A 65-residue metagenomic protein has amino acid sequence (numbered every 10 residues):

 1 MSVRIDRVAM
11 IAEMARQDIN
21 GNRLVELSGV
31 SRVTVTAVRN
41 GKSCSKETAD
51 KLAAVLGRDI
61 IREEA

Functional and structural regions predicted by a protein language model:
M1-E26, I61: A short, Lys/Arg-rich alpha-helix, primarily the initiator
D6, C44-S45: Residue-level preference for nonpolar/small residues embedded in alpha-helices
L27, V38, A65: Residue-level "edge-of-site" marker
V30-S43: Recognition helix of helix-turn-helix/homeodomain-like DNA-binding domains that insert into the DNA major groove
E47-R62: DNA major-groove recognition helix of helix-turn-helix/homeodomain DNA-binding modules
